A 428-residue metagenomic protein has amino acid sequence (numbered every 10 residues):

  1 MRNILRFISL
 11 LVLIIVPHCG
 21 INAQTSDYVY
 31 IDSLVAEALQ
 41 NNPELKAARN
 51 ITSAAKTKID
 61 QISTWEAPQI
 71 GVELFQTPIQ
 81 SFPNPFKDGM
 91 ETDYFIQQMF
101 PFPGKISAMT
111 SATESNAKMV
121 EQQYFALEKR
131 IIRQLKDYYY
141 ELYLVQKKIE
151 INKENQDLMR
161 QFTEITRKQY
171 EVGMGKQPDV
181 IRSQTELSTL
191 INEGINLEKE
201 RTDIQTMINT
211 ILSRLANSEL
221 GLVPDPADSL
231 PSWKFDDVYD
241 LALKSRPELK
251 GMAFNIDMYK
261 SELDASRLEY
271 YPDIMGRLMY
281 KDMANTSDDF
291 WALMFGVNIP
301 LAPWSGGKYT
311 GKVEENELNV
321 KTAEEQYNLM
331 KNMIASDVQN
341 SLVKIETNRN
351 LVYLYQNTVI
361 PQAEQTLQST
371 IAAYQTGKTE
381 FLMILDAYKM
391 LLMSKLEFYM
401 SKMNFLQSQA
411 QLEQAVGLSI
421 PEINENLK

Functional and structural regions predicted by a protein language model:
M1-I31: Bacterial Sec-dependent N-terminal signal peptides
R2-N3, Y124-L243, S341-K344, N348: Periplasmic alpha-helical coiled-coil/stalk elements that build and connect Gram-negative outer-membrane
I21-Q69, L74, M99-F100, A108 (+5 more regions): Bacterial Sec-pathway N-terminal export signals of envelope proteins
Q24-T25, E397-K428: Acidic, low-complexity, intrinsically disordered peripheral segments
Q24-Y28, G71-K105, M109, L222-S232 (+2 more regions): Small/polar, glycine/serine/threonine/aspartate-rich low-complexity segments that form flexible
A36-K46, S53-P68, Y94-S111, Q122-K129 (+6 more regions): A glycine-/polar-enriched beta->alpha junction
A47-I62, L127, I131-E150, K168 (+4 more regions): Amphipathic alpha-helical coiled-coil segments
T110-E114, Q177-T185, F381-K389: Short, charged, amphipathic alpha-helical segments
